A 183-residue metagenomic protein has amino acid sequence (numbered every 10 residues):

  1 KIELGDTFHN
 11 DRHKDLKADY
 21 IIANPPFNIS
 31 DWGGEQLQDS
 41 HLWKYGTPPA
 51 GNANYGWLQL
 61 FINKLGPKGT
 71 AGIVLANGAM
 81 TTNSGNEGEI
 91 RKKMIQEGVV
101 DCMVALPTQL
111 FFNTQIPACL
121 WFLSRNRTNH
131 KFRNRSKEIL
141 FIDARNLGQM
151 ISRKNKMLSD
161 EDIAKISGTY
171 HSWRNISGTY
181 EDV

Functional and structural regions predicted by a protein language model:
T7-V183: A conserved structural/catalytic subdomain of Rossmann-like adenosyl-cofactor enzymes
